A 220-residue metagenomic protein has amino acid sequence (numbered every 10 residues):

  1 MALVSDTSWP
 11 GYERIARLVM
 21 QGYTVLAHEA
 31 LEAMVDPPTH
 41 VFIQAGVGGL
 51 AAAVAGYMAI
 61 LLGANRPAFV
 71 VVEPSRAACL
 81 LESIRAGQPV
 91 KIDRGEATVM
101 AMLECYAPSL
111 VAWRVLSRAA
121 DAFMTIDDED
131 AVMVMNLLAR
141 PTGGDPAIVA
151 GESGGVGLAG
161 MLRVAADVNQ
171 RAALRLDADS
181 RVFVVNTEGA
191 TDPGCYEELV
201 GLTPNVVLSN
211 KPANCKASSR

Functional and structural regions predicted by a protein language model:
M1-V4, T24-L31, A77-Q88, A122-R140: Acidic-glycine-rich active-site phosphate/pyrophosphate-binding loop
W9-R118, Q170-C215: Glycine-rich phosphate/pyrophosphate-binding loop at beta-loop-alpha junctions
P108-D177: Active-site-adjacent helical/loop segments in soluble small-molecule enzymes
K216-R220: Long, low-complexity, intrinsically disordered segments
